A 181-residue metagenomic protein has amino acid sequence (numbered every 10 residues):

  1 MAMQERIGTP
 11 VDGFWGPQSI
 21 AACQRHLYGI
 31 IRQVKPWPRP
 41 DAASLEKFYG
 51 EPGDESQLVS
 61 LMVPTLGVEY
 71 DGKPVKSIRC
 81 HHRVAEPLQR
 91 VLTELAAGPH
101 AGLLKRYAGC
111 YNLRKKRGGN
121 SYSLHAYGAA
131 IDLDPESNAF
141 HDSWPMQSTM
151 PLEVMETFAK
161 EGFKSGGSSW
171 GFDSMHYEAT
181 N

Functional and structural regions predicted by a protein language model:
M1-P36, G166-G171: Short acidic, glycine/serine/threonine-rich helix-capping segments at coil-helix boundaries
M3, W15, S19-C23, C80 (+4 more regions): Stable alpha-helical elements in mature extracytoplasmic
Q4-V11, L27-I31, L92-L95, P99 (+3 more regions): Sec/Tat-exported extracytoplasmic proteins
T9-V11, G72-H82, R117-N120, A139-M146: Second-shell loop/turn segments in exported
W15-A21, R106-K116, M175: Acidic helix-start/capping segments at beta-turn-to-alpha-helix junctions
V34-L103: Active-site acidic/histidine clusters and adjacent loop/turn architecture that either coordinate catalytic ions
Q89-A129, N138-F140, K164: Active-site-adjacent loop/helix surface patches within enzyme catalytic domains that shape the substrate-binding cleft
G118-N181: Catalytic cores and adjacent binding grooves of peptidoglycan-active enzymes
